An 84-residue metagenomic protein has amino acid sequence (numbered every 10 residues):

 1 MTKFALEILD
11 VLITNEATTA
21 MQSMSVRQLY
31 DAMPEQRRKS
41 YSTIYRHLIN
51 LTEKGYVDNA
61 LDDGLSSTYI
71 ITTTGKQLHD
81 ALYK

Functional and structural regions predicted by a protein language model:
M1-A20: Short alpha-helical segments that sit at the start of domains
T19-M33: Short acidic, hydrophobic short linear motifs in intrinsically disordered regions
R38-E53, S66: Short amphipathic alpha-helical interaction segments
T52-D62: A short, conserved structural fragment
D62-Y83: Short, cationic-aromatic polyanion-contact patches
